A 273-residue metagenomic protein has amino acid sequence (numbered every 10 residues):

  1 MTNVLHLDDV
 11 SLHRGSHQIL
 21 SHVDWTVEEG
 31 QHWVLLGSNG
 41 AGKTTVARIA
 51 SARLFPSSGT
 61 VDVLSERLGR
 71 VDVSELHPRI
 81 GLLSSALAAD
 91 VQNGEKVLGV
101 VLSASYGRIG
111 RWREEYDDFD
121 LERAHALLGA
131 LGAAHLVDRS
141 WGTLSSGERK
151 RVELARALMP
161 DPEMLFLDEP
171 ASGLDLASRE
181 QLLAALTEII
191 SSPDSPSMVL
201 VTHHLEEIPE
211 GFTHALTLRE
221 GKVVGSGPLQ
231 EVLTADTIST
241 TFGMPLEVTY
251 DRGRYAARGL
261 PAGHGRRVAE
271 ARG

Functional and structural regions predicted by a protein language model:
L5, I19-H22, V137: Conserved structural motif at the start of ABC-family nucleotide-binding domains
S51: Helix-to-loop junction immediately C-terminal to a conserved catalytic motif
G59-G69: Conserved ABC transporter NBD signature motif
R67-G81, E114-D117: ABC ATPase NBD coupling module
E115, S140-L144, E148: Conserved ABC ATPase signature
D117-L136: Conserved ABC ATPase "signature" region
L165-E169: Catalytic Walker B motif of ABC-type/P-loop ATPase nucleotide-binding domains
